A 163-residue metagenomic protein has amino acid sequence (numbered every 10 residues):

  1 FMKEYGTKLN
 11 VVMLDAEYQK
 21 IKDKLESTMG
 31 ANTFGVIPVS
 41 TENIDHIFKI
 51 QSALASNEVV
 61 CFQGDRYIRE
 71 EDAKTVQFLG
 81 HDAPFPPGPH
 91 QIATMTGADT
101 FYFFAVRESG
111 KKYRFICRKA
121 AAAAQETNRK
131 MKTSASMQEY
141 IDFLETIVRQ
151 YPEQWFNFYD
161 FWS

Functional and structural regions predicted by a protein language model:
F1-T41, S56, Y67-Q77: Catalytic core of membrane glycerolipid acyltransferases/transacylases, capturing the structured, soluble-facing
E4-Y5, I44-S163: Non-catalytic C-terminal accessory region of glycerolipid acyltransferases and related lyso-lipid remodeling enzymes
